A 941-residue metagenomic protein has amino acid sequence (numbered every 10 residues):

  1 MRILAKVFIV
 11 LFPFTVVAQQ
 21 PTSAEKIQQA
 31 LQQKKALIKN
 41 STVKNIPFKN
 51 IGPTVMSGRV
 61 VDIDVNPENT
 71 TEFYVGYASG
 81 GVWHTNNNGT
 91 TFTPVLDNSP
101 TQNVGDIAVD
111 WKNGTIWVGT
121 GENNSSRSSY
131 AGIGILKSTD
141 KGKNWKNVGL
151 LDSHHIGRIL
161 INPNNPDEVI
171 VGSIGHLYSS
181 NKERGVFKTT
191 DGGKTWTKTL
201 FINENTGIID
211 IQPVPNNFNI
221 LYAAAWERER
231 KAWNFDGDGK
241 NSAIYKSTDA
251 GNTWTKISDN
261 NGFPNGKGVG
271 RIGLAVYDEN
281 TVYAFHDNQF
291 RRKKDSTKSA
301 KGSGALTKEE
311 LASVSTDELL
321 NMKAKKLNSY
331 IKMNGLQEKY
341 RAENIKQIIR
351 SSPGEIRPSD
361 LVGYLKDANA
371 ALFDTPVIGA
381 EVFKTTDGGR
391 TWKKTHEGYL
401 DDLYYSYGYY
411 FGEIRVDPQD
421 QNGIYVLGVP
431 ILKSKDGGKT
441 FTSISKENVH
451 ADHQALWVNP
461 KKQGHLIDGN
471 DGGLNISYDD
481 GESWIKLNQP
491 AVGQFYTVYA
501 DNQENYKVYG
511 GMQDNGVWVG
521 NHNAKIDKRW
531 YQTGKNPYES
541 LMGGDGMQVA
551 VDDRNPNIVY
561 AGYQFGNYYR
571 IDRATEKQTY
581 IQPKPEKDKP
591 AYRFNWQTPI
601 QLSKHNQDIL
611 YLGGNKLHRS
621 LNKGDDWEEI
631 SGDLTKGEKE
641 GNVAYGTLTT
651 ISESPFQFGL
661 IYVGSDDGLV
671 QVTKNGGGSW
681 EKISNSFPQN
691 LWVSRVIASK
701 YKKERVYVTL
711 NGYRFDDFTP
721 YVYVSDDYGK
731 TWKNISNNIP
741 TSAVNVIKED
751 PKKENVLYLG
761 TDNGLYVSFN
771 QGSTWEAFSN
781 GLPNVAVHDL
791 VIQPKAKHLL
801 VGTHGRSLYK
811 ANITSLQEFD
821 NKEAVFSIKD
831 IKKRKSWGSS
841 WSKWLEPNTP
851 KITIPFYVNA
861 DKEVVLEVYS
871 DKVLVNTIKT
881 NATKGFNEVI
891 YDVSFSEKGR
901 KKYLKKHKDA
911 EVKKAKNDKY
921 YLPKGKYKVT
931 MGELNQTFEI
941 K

Functional and structural regions predicted by a protein language model:
M1-A24: Bacterial Sec-dependent N-terminal signal peptides
Q19-I831, T849, N859-D861: Beta-propeller blade termini and top-face loops
W837-D861, E888: Contiguous beta-strand segments within globular domains
D861, L922-K926: Extracellular Ig-like/FN3 beta-sandwich strand-entry sites
V868-S870, M931: Conserved aromatic beta-strand anchor motif in extracellular beta-sandwich/beta-rich domains
L874-Y921: Glycine-centered tight-turn motifs at strand-turn-strand junctions
N887, G925-V929: A short tyrosine-centered beta-strand micro-motif
M931-K941: C-terminal tail/sorting-segment detector
